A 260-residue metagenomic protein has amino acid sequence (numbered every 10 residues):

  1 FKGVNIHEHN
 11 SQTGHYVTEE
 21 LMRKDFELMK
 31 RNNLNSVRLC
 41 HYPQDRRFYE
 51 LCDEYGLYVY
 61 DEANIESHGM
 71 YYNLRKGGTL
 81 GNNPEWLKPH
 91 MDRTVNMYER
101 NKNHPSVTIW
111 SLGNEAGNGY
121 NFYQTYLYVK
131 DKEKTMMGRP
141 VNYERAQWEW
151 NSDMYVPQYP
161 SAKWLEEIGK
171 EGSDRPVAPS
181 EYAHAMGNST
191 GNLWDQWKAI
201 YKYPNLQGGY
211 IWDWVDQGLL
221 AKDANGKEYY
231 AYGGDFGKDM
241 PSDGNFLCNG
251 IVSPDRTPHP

Functional and structural regions predicted by a protein language model:
F1-Y120, A178: Active-site-adjacent substrate/metal-binding segments within catalytic domains of carbohydrate-active enzymes
S11, Q44-R47, G69, A116-Y120 (+4 more regions): Flexible loop/turn segments at secondary-structure boundaries
K30, N101-H104, Q147-E149, K170-G172 (+1 more regions): Extracellular/periplasmic catalytic domains that process cell-envelope and extracellular macromolecules
E54-V59, Y128, N151-D153, D174-V177 (+1 more regions): Glycine-enriched alpha-helix->loop->beta-strand junction motifs that scaffold or abut catalytic
Y55-L57, K76-P84, Y128, Y155-S161 (+1 more regions): Short, hinge-like loop/turn segments at secondary-structure boundaries
H68, L112-N114, Y126, K130-W150 (+2 more regions): Aromatic-lined carbohydrate-recognition surfaces of secreted/lumenal glycan-active proteins
L80-E99, Y143-R145, W150-G169, D195 (+1 more regions): Alpha-helical scaffolding within the catalytic cores of extracellular/periplasmic polymer-degrading hydrolases
S106-W110, Q124, I168-P260: Substrate-binding clefts and catalytic carboxylate motifs of secreted carbohydrate-active enzymes
